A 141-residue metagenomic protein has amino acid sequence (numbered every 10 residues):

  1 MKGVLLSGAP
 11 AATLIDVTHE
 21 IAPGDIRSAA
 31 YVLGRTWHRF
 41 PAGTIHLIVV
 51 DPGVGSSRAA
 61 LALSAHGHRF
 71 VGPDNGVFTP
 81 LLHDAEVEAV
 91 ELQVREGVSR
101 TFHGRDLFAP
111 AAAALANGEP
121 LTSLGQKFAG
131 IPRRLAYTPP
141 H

Functional and structural regions predicted by a protein language model:
M1-I15: N-terminal glycine-rich anion-binding loops that anchor highly charged ligand groups
K2, L6, A30-G34, F78-T79 (+1 more regions): Predominant activation on well-ordered alpha-helical scaffold segments within soluble catalytic domains
S7, A11, R39, A114-L121: A structural signal for alpha-helix termini and helix-coil/disorder junctions
A11-T13, E20-Y31, R35, R39-D106: Active-site histidine-anchored catalytic micro-motif
S99-H141: Anionic-ligand-binding alpha/beta catalytic cores of soluble enzymes and soluble regulatory domains that recognize
